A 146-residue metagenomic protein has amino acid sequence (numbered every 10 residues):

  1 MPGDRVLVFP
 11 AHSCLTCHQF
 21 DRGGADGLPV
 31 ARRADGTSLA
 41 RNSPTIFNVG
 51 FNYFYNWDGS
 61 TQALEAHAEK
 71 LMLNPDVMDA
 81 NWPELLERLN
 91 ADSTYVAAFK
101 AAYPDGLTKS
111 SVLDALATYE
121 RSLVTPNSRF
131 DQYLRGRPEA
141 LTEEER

Functional and structural regions predicted by a protein language model:
M1-R146: Periplasmic c-type cytochrome electron-transfer domains
